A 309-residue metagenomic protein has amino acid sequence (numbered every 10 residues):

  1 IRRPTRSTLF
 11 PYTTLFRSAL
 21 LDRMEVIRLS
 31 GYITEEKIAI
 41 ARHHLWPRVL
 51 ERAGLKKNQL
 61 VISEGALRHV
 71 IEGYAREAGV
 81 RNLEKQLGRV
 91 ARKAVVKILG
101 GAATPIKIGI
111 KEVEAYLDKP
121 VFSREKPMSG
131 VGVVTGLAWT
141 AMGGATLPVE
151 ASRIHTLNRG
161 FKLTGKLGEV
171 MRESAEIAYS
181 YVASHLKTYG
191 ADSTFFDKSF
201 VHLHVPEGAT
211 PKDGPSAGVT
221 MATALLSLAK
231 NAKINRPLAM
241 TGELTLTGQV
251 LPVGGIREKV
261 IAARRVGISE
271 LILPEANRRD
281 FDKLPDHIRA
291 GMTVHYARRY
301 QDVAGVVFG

Functional and structural regions predicted by a protein language model:
I1-T14: Single conserved hydrophobic/aromatic residue that forms the stacking wall/gate of nucleotide- or nucleobase-binding
P4, V26, E72, P252 (+1 more regions): Generic anion/oxyanion-binding catalytic loop in active/binding sites
S7-T8, Q59, P105, H295: A residue-level structural signature of the nucleotidyltransferase/glycosyltransferase Rossmann-like core
F16-G88, K93-I106, H185-T194, A232-P237: Conserved C-terminal "switch" segment of AAA+ ATPases
R17-S18, T34-P47, E64-R68, E77-R92 (+9 more regions): Amphipathic alpha-helical transducer elements in NTP-driven molecular machines
S63-R153, L157-L167: Conserved catalytic-core segments of large NTP-driven translation/proteostasis enzymes
S123-K126, G130-T135, G143-G309: Peripheral, non-AAA+ core regions of ATP-driven protein-machinery
